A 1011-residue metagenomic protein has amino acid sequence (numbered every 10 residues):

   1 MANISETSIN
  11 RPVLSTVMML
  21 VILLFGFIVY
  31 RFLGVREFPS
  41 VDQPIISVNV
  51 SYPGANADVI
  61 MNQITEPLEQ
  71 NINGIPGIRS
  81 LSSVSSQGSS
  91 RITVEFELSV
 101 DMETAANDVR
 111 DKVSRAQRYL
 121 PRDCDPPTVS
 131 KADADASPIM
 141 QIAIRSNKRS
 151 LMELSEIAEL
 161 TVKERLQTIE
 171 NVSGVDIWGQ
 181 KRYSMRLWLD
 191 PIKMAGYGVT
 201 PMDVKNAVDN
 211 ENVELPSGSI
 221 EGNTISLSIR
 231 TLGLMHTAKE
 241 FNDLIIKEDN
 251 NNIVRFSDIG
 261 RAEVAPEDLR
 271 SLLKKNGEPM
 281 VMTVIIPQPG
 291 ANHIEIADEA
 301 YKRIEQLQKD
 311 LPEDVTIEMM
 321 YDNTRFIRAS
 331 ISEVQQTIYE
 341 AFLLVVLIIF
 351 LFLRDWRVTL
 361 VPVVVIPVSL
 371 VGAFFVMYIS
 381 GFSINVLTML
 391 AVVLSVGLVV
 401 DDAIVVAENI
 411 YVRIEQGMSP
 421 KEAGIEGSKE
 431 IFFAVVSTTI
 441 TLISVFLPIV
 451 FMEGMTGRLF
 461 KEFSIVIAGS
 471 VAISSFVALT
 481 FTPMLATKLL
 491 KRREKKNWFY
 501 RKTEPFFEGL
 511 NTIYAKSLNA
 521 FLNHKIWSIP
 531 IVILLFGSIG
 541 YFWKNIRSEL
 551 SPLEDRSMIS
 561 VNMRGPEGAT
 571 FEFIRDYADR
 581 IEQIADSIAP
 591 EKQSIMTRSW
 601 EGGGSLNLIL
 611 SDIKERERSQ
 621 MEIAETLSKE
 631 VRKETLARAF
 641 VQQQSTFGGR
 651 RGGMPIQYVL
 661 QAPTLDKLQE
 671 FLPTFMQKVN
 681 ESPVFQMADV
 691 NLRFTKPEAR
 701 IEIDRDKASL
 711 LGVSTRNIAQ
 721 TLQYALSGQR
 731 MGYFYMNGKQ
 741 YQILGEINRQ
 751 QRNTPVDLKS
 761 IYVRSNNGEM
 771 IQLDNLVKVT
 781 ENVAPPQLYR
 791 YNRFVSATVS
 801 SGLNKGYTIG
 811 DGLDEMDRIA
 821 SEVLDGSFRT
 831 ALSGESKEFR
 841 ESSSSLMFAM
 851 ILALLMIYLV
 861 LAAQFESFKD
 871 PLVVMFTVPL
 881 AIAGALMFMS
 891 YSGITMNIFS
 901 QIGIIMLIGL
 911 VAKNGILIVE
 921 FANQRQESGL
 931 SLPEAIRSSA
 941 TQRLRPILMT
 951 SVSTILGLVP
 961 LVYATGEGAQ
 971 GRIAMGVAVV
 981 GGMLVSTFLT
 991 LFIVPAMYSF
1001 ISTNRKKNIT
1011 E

Functional and structural regions predicted by a protein language model:
M1-V35, K429-I431, F499-L550, L608 (+1 more regions): Signature of alpha-helical transmembrane segments and their immediate interfacial
N3, V59-A132, I192-V213, L232-L234 (+3 more regions): Solvent-exposed, membrane-proximal periplasmic/extracellular interface segments of envelope transport and secretion
T7, F38, N49, R91 (+9 more regions): Extracytoplasmic/periplasmic membrane-proximal domains and adjacent transmembrane bundles of envelope biogenesis
V13, V21-N56, S114-C124, Y378 (+6 more regions): Transmembrane helices with small-residue packing motifs
G26-F32, E37, T316, L343-V412 (+7 more regions): Hydrophobic transmembrane alpha-helices and their membrane-interface caps in long multi-pass transport proteins
V35-I46, S82-G88, D123-K148, D176-R182 (+12 more regions): Flexible hinge/switch segments at interdomain interfaces of large molecular machines
M320, I327, I331, A407 (+4 more regions): Helix-loop junctions and hydrophobic alpha-helical segments within the transmembrane domains of large membrane
V396-I410, F432-F451, R458-Y500, L606 (+6 more regions): Transmembrane alpha-helices and their membrane-interface boundaries in multi-pass membrane transporters and channels
